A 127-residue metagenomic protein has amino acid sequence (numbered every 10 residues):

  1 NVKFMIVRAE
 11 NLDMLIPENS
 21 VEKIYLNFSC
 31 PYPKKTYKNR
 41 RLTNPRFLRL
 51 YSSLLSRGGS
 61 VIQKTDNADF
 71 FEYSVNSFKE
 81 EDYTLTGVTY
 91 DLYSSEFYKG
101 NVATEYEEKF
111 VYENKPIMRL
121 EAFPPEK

Functional and structural regions predicted by a protein language model:
N1-K23: S-adenosyl-L-methionine
E10-N11, P31-Y32, A68-F71, L92: Short "lid" loop at the C-terminus of a central beta-strand within the Rossmann-like core of SAM-dependent
V21-E22, R41-N44, K79-E80: Glycine-rich, phosphate-binding/catalytic loops in enzymes
V21-K34: Conserved proline-anchored active-site loop of SAM-dependent methyltransferases that bridges a beta-strand
P33-K38, S60-E81: Conserved class I S-adenosyl-L-methionine
R41-S60: A short glycine-rich, Lys/Arg-flanked "PGG" loop and its adjoining helix->strand segment in the class I
N76-K127: Class I S-adenosyl-L-methionine
